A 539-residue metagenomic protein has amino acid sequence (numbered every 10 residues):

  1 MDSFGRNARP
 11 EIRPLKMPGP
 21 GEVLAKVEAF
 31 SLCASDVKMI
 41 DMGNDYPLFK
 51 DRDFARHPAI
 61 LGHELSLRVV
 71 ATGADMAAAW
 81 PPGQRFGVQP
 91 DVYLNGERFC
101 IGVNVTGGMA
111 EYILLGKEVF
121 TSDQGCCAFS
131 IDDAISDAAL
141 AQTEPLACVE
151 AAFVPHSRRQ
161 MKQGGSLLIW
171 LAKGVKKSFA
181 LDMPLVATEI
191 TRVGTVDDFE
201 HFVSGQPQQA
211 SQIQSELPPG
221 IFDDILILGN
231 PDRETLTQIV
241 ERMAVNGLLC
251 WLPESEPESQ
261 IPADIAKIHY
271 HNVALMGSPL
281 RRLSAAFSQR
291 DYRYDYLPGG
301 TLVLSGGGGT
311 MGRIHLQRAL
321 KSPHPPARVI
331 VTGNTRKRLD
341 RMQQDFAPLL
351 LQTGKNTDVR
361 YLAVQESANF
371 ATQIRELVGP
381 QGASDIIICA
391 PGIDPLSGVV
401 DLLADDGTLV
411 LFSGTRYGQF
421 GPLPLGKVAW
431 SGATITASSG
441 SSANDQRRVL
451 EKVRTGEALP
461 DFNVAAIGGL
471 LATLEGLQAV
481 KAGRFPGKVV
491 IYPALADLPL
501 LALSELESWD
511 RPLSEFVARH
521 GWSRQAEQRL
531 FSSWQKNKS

Functional and structural regions predicted by a protein language model:
K16-F30, D45-V92, G107: Glycine-rich beta-strand-centered segment in the early N-terminal region that forms part of a ligand/cofactor-binding
D51, D91-S166, L275-S278, Y292: NAD(P)H dinucleotide-binding glycine-rich loop of Rossmann-like/cofactor-binding domains, especially the beta1-alpha1
A79-P82, M243, Y296, L403: Short, well-ordered loop/turn sites that connect or cap secondary structure elements
V119-S122, A139-A187, R282-V303, G307-G309 (+1 more regions): Short internal alpha-helix immediately C-terminal to a glycine-rich phosphate-binding loop in Rossmann-like
M183-V193, V245, L320-R328, D405: Conserved S-adenosyl-L-methionine
S211-E241, R282-P326, I330-T357, Q365-E376 (+3 more regions): C-terminal hydrophobic helical "lid"/dimerization subdomain of Rossmann-like NAD(P)H-dependent oxidoreductases
I227-G229, M243-Q260, D385-A390, D401-F420 (+1 more regions): ADP-ribose/adenylate-binding Rossmann-like module
T235-T237, P253-N272, S397, S413-G432: Rossmann-fold NAD(P)-binding glycine/threonine-rich loop
